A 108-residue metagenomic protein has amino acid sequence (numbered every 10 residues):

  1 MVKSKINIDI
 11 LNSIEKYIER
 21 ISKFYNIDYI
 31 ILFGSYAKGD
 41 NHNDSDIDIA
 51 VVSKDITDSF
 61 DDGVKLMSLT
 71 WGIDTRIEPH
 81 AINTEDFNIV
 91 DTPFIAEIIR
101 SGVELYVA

Functional and structural regions predicted by a protein language model:
M1-Y29, K38-N43, K54-A108: Catalytic core of pol beta-like nucleotidyltransferases
F33-S35: Glycine-rich beta-strand-to-loop/alpha-helix junction loops that act as flexible
S45-I47: Short, conserved active-site loops that position catalytic residues or coordinate cofactors/metal ions across diverse
A50-V52: Short hydrophobic/aromatic beta-strand micro-patches that form the beta-sheet surface supporting nucleotide- or nucleic
